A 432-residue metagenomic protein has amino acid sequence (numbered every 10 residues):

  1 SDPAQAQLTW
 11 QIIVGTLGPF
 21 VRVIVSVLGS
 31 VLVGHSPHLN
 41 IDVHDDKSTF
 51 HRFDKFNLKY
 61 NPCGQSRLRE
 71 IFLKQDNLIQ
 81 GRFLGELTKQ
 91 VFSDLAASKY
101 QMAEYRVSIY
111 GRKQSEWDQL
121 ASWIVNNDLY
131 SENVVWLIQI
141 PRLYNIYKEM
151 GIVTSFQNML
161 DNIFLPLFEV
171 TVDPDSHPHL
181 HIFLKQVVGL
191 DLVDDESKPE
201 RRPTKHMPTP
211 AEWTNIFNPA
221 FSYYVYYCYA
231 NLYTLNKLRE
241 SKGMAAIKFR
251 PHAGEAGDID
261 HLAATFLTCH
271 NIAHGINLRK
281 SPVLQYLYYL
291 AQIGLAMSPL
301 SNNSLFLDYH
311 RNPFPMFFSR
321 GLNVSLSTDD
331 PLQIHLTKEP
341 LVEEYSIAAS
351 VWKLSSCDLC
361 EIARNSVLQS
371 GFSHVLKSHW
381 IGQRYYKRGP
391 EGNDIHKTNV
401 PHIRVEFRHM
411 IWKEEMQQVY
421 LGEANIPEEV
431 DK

Functional and structural regions predicted by a protein language model:
S1-K432: Metal-cofactor-binding active-site regions of metalloenzymes
